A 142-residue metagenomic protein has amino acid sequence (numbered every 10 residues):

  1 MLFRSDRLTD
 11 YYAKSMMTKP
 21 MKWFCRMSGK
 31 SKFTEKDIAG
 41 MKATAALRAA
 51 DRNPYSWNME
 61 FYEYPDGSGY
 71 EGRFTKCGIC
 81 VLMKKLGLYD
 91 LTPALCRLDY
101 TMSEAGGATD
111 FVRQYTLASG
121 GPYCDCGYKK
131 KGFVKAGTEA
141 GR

Functional and structural regions predicted by a protein language model:
Y11-K14, T18: N-terminal, charge-rich interaction modules
T18-K84: Long, positively charged binding patches that form subdomain-scale interaction surfaces for polyanionic ligands
G29-K30, D90, L95, A136-R142: Repeat-unit-sized solenoid/scaffold elements
I38, K42, L98, K129-K130 (+1 more regions): Alpha-helix boundary/capping detector
E60-A118: Short, hydrophobic/π-rich interface segment
A105, V112-R142: Activation/maturation switch segments at domain boundaries
